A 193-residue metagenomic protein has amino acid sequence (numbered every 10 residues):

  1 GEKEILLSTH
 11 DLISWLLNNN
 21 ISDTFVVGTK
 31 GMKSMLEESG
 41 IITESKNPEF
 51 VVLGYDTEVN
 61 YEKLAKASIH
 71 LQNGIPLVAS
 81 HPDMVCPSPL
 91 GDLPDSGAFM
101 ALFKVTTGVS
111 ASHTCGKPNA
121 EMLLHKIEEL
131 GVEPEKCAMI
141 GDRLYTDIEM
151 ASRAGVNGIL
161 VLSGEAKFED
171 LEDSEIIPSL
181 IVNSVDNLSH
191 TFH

Functional and structural regions predicted by a protein language model:
G1-K3, T9-H193: Asp-based, Mg2+/Mn2+-dependent phosphohydrolase catalytic module
